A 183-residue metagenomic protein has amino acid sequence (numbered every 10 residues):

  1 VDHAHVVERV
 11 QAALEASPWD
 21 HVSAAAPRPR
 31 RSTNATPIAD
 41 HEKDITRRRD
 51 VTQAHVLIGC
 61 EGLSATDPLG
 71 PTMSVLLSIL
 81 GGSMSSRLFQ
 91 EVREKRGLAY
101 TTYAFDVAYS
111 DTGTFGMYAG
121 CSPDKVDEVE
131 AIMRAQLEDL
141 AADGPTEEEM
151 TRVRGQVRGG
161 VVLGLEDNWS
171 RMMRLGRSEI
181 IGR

Functional and structural regions predicted by a protein language model:
V1, R154, R158-R183: C-terminal regions of mature proteins
V1-A13: Non-catalytic, conformational "gating/processing" segments within enzyme and secreted inhibitor domains
A4, E148-G155: An alpha-helix initiation/capping motif
A12, A16-D67, S78-A131, T146-T151 (+2 more regions): Non-catalytic beta-strand/loop surface segments
G70: Double-stranded RNA-binding/processing signature
L137-A141, L175: Accessory, non-catalytic peripheral segments of nucleic-acid enzymes
